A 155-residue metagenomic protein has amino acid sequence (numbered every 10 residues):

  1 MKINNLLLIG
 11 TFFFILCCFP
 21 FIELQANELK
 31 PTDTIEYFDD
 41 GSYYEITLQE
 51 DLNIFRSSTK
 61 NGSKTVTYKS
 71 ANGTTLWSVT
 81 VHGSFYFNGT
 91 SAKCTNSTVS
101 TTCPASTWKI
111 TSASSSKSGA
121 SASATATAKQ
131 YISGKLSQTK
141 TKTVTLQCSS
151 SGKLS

Functional and structural regions predicted by a protein language model:
M1-G73: N-terminal prepro-regions of secreted/extracellular proteins
N53-S155: Mature secreted bioactive peptide module from preproproteins
